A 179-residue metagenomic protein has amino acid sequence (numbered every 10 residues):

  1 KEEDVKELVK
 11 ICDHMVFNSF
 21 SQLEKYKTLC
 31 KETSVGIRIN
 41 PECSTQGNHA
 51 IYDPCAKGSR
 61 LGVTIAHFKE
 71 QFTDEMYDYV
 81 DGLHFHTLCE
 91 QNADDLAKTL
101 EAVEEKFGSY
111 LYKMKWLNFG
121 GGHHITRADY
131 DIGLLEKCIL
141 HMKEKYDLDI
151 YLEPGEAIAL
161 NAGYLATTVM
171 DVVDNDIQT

Functional and structural regions predicted by a protein language model:
K1-W116, C138-H141, V172-V173: Active-site-proximal beta-alpha core segment in soluble small-molecule metabolic enzymes
T87, Q91-T179: C-terminal active-site-proximal or functional interface alpha/beta core segments in diverse enzymes
